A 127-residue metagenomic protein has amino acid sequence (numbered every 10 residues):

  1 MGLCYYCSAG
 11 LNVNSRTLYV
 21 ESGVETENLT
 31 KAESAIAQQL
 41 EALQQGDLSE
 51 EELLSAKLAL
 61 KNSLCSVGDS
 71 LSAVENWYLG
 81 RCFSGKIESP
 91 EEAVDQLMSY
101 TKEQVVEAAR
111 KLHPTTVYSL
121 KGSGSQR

Functional and structural regions predicted by a protein language model:
M1, N12, R110-L112: A generic structural signal for short, solvent-exposed coil/turn residues that cap or connect secondary-structure
M1-C7, T101-Q104: Short amphipathic beta-strand starts and helix->beta connectors
C4-G68: M16/insulysin-pitrilysin zinc metalloprotease superfamily fold
K57-R127: C-terminal regions of mature proteins
